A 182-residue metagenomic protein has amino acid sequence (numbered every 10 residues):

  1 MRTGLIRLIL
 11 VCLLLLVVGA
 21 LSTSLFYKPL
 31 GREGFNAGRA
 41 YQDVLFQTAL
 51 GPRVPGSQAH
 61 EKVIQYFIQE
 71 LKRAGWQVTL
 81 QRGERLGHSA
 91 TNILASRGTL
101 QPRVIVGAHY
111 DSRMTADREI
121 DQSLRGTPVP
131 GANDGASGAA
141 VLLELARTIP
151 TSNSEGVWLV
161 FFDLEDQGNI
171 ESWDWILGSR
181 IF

Functional and structural regions predicted by a protein language model:
T3-H60, A74: N-terminal hydrophobic or amphipathic helices/low-complexity stretches enriched in small/hydrophobic/Pro/Gly
E33-A40, R53-I64, G131-A139, S172-I176: Solvent-exposed, acidic/flexible segments
D43-L100: A non-catalytic alpha/beta surface segment that caps or lines the substrate-entry region of metallo-dependent hydrolase
Q47, Q81-G83, R97-G98, G107-D111 (+2 more regions): Active-site-proximal beta-strand/loop segments in catalytic clefts of secreted hydrolases
A74-W76, Q101-R103, N153-W158: Loop/turn elements at helix/coil->beta-strand transitions in domains of secreted/extracellular proteins
H88-A90, M114-D117, Q167-W173: Extracytoplasmic/secreted cell-surface and envelope-processing proteins
A108-A140: Active-site histidine-acidic residue metal-binding/catalytic motifs, centered on HxH/HExxH-like signatures
T127-F182: Acidic/histidine-rich catalytic neighborhood of metal-dependent amide-processing enzymes
